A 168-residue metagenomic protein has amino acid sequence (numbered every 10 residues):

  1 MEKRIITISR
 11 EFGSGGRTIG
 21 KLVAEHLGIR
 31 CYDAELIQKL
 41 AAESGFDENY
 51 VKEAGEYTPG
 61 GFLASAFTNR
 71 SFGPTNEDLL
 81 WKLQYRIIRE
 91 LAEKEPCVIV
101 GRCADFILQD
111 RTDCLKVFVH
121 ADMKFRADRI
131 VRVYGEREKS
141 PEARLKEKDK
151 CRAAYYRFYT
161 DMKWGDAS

Functional and structural regions predicted by a protein language model:
E2-E11, E95: Pre-Walker A (Motif I) flank of P-loop NTPase domains
I8-A24: Glycine-rich phosphate-binding P-loop
R30-A42: Short beta-strand-centered segment that lines the nucleotide-binding/catalytic pocket of NTP-utilizing
A41-P96: ATP-dependent small-molecule kinase phosphotransfer cores that center on conserved nucleotide phosphate-binding segments
P59-A66, R137-S168: Small-molecule kinase domains that catalyze NTP-dependent phosphoryl transfer to phosphate-bearing small molecules
G101-D105: Short, polar loop motifs at secondary-structure junctions
F106-T112, G165-S168: Short loop/helix-cap segments at secondary-structure boundaries that form the rim of catalytic
D110-V131, E138-E147: Conserved phosphate-donor/acceptor-positioning beta-strand/loop module used by diverse small-molecule
